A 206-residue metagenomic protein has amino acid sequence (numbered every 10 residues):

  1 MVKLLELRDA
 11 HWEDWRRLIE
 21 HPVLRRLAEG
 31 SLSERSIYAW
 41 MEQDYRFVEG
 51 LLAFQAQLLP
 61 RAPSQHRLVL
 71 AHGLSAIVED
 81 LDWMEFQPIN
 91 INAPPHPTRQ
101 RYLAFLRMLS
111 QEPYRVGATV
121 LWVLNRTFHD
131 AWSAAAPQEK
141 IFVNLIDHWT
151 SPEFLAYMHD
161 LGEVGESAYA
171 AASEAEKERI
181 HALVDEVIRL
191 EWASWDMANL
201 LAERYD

Functional and structural regions predicted by a protein language model:
M1-L24, P152-E163: Acidic, low-complexity proline/glycine-rich segments
E6, E42, Q65-H159, D185 (+1 more regions): Active-site-proximal alpha-helical scaffolds that flank and shape metal-associated catalytic sites
W12-I19, L24-R61, G117-D130, W195: Alpha-helical bundle segments that constitute or directly flank the non-heme di-iron/ferroxidase center
L24-E29, L106-R107, S167-E174: Short, charged/polar, low-complexity loop and linker segments that flank or interrupt alpha-helical bundles
S33, P63-L70, Y114-G117, S173-I180: Residue-level recognition of alpha-helical structural elements
L58-A62, W132-A136, A168, A172 (+2 more regions): Secondary-structure edge/capping motif, primarily at the C-terminal ends of alpha-helices and the immediately following
M158-D185: Long amphipathic all-alpha helical oligomerization modules
H181-D206: Acidic, carboxylate-rich catalytic segments that either coordinate divalent cations
